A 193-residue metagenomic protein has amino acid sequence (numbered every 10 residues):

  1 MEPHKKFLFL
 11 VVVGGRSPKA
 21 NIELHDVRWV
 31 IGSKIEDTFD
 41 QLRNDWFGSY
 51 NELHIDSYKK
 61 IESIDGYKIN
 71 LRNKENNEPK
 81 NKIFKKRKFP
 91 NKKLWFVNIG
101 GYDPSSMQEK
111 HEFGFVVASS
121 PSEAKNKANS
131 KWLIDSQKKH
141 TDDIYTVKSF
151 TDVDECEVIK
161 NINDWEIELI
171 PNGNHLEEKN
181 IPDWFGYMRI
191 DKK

Functional and structural regions predicted by a protein language model:
M1-V12, A20-N21, N44, Y50-G101 (+1 more regions): Intrinsic disorder/low-complexity detector
G14-R16, S33, G100, S119: Structured beta-strand/turn binding interfaces of compact recognition modules in eukaryotic regulators
S17-V30, E36-L53, S106-G114, I134-Q137: A cross-kingdom feature marking solvent-exposed beta-strand/loop segments within repeated, beta-rich binding/scaffold
K80-Q137: Surface-exposed interaction/gating patches
K139-T141: Primarily single-stranded nucleic-acid-binding OB-fold modules
